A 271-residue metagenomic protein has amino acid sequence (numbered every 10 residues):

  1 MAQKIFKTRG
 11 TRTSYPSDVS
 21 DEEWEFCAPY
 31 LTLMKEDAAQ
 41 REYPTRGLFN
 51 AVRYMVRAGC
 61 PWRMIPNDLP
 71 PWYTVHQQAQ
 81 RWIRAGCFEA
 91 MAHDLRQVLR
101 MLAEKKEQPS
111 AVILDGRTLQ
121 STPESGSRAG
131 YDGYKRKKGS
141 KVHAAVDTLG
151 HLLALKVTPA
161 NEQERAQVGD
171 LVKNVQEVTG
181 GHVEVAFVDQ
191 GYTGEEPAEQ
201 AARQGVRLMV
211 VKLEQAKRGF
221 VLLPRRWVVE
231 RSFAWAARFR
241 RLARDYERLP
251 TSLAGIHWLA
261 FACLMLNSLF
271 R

Functional and structural regions predicted by a protein language model:
M1-R271: Short alpha-helical elements
